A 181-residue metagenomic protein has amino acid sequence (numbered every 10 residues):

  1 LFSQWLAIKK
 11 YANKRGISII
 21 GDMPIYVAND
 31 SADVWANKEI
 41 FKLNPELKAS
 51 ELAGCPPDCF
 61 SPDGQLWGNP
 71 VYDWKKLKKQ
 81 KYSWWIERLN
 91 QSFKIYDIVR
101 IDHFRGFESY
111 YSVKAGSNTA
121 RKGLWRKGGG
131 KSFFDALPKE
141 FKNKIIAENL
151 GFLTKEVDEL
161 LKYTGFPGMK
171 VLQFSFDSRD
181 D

Functional and structural regions predicted by a protein language model:
L1-F2, Y26-D181: Alpha-amylase-like alpha-glycosidases and glucanotransferases acting on alpha-linked glucans and related
L1-P24: Conserved, well-ordered alpha-helix/loop/beta-strand core segments that scaffold catalytic motifs
